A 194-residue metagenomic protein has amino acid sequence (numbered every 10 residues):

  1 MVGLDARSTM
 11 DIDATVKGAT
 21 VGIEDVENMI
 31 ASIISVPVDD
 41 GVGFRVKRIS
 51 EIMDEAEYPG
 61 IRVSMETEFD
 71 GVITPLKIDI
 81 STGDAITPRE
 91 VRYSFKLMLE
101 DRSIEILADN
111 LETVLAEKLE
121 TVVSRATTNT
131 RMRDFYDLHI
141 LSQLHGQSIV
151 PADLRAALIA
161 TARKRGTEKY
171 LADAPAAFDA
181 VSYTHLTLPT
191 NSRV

Functional and structural regions predicted by a protein language model:
M1-I12, K17-G18: Active-site nucleotide-donor binding segment shared across nucleotidyl transfer reactions
D11-D13, D134-D137, T187: Acidic active-site catalytic centers that drive phospho-/nucleotidyl reactions and related ester hydrolyses
A19, E27-I33, D39, R48-K164 (+3 more regions): Catalytic cores of NTP-dependent nucleotidyl/adenyl transfer enzymes across multiple folds
A180-S182: Acidic, proline/serine/threonine- and glycine-rich low-complexity intrinsically disordered segments
T184-T190: Conserved small/polar residues in nucleotide/adenosyl-binding loops
